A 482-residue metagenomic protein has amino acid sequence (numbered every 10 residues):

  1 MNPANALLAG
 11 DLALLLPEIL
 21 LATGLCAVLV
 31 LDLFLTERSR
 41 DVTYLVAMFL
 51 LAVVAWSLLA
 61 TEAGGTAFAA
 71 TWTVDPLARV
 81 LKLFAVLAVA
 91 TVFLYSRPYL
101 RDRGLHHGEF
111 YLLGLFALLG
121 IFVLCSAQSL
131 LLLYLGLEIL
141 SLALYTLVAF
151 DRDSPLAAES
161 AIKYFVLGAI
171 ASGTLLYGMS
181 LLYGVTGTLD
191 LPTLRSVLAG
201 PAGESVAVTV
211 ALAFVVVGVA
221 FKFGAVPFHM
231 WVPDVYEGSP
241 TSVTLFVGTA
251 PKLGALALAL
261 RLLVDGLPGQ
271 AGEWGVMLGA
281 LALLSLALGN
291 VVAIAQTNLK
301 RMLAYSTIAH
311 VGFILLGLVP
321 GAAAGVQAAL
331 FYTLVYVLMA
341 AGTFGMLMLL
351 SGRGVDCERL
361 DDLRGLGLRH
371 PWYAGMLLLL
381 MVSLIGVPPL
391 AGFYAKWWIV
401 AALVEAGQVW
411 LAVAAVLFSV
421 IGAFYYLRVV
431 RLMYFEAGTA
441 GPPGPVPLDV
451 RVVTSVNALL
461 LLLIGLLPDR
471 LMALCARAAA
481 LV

Functional and structural regions predicted by a protein language model:
M1-V482: Alpha-helical transmembrane segments of multi-pass membrane proteins predominantly involved in bioenergetics
